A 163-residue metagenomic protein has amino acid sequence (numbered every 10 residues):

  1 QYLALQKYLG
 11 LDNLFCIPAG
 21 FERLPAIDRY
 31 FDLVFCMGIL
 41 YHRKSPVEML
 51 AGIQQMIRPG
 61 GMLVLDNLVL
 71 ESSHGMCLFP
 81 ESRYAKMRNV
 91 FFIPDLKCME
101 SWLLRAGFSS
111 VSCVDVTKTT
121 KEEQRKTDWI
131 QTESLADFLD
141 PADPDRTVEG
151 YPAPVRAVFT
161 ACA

Functional and structural regions predicted by a protein language model:
Q1-R23: Class I SAM-dependent methyltransferase SAM/SAH-binding core
E22-V34: A short acidic, Gly/Pro-enriched loop at the edge of an enzyme's catalytic core that lines a small-molecule cofactor
F31-P46: A short SAM/SAH-binding and catalytic strip from SAM-dependent methyltransferases
V47-M62: A short glycine-rich, Lys/Arg-flanked "PGG" loop and its adjoining helix->strand segment in the class I
L65-N67: Acidic carboxylate diad motif detector
V69-V90: Short, glycine-/aromatic-enriched active-site segment of Class I SAM-dependent methyltransferases
V90-C113: Short alpha-helix
S109-F138: Conserved catalytic loop of SAM-dependent methyltransferase domains
